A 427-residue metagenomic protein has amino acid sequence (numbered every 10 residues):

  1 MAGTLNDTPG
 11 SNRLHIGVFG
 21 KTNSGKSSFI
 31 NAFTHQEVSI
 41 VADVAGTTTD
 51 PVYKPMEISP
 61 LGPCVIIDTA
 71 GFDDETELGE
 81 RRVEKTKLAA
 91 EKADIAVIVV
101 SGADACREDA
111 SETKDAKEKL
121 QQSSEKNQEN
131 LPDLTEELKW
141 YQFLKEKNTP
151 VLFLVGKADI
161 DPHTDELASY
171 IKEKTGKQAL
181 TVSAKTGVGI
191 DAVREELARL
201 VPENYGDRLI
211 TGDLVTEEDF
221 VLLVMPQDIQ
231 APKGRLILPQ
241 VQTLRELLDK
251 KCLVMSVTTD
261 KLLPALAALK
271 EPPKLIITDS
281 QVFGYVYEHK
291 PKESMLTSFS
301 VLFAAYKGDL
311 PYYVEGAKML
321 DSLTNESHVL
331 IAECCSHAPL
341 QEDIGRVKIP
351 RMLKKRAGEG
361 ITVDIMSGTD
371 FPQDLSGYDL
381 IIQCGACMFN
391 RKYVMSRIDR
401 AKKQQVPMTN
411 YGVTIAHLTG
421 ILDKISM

Functional and structural regions predicted by a protein language model:
M1, K21-S27, Q128, G234-M427: C-terminal effector/interaction modules appended to NTPase cores
A2-E80, L88: Conserved G1/Walker A P-loop phosphate-binding module
I16, V221, S327-V329: Conserved hydrophobic helix-helix packing surfaces used for dimerization/oligomerization
I58-G62, R81-Q178, P239-L247, K251 (+3 more regions): Conserved C-terminal guanine-recognition region of P-loop GTPase G domains, centered on the G4
T69, V100-A103, T149-D165, L180-V188 (+7 more regions): G-domain G4 guanine-recognition motif of GTPases
T149-L152, K157-G212, T297, P407-H417: Canonical P-loop GTPase G-domain recognition
S183-K270, I331-A332: C-terminal end of P-loop GTPase domains and the immediately downstream helical coupling element
